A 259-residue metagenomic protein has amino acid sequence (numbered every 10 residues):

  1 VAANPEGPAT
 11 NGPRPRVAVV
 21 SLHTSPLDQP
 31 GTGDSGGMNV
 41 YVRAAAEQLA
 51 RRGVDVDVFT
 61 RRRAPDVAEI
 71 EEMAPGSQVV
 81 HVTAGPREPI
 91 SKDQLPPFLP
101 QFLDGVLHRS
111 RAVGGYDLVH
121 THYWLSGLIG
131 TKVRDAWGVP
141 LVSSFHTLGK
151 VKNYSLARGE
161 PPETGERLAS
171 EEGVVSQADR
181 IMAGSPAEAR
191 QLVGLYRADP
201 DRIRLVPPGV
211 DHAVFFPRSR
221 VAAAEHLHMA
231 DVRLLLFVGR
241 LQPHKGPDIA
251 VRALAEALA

Functional and structural regions predicted by a protein language model:
V1-H81: N-terminal subdomain of nucleotide-sugar transferases
V17-A18, R134-Y154, T164, M182: Active-site proximal beta-strand in glycosyltransferases
S77-H108: A short, charged, and often flexible helix/loop element on the N-terminal side of the glycosyltransferase catalytic
R109-S126, G130, V139-V142: Short N-terminal targeting/anchoring amphipathic segment
P162-I181: Membrane-proximal helix-turn-helix segments that form the acceptor-binding/catalytic region of lipid-linked
A187, G209: Carbohydrate-associated surface elements
F216-M229: A short helix/loop element that forms part of the nucleotide-sugar donor recognition site in Leloir-type
M229-K245, V251-A255: Conserved donor-binding/catalytic core segment of Leloir-type glycosyltransferases
